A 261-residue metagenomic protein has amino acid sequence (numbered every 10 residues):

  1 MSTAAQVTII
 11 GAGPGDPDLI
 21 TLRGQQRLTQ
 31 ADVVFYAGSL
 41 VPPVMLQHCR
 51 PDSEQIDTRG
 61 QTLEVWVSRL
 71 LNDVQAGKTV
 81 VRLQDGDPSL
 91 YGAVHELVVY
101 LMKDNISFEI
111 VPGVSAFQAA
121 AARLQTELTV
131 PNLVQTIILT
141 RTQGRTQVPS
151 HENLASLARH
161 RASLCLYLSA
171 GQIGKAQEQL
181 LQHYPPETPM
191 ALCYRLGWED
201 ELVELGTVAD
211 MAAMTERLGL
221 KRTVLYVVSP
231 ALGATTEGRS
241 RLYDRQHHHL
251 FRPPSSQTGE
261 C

Functional and structural regions predicted by a protein language model:
M1-V111, V224: Class I S-adenosyl-L-methionine
A5, D16, D87-H160, L202-L205: Class I SAM-dependent methyltransferase SAM-binding "motif I" and its flanking Rossmann-like core
A5-V7, A76-V80, T136, G144 (+1 more regions): A contiguous loop/helix-start segment that scaffolds small-molecule binding in enzyme catalytic cores
P14-G15, S39-V41, D57-E64, V114-A116 (+3 more regions): Short, acidic/turn-prone active-site loops that include or flank metal/cofactor- and phosphate-binding residues
D18-R23, P42-P43, V67-R69, Q125-T126 (+3 more regions): A generic local structural motif
Q30-D32, L101-S107, P131, A209-L220: Structural recognition of alpha->loop->beta junctions
V44-M45, G92, Q118-A119, K175-A176: Phosphate- and divalent-cation-binding pockets in alpha/beta enzyme and binding domains that engage nucleotide-derived
S53-R59, N105-E109, L128-Q135, P185-L192: Short hydrophobic/aromatic-enriched beta-strand-loop microsegments
